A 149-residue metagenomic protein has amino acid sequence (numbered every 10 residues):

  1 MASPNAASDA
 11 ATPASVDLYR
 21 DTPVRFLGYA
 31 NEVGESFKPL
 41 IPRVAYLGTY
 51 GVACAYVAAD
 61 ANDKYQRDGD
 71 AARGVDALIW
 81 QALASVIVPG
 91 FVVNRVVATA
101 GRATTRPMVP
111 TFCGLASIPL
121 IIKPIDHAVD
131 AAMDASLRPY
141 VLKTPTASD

Functional and structural regions predicted by a protein language model:
M1-G114, A128-D149: Glycine-rich, hydrophobic membrane-spanning regions of integral membrane proteins that mediate transport
C113, S117-P124: Hydrophobic alpha-helical membrane-associated segments
